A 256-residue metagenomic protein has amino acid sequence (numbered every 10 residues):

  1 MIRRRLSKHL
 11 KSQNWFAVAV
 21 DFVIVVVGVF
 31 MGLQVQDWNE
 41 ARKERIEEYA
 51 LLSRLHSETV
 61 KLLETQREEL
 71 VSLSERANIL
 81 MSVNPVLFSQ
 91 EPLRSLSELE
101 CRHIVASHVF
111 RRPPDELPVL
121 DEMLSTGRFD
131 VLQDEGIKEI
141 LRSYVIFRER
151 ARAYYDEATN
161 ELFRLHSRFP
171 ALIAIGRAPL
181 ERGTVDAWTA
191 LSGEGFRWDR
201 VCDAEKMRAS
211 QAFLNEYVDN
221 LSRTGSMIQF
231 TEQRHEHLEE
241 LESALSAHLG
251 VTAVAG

Functional and structural regions predicted by a protein language model:
M1-F16, F30, D37-G256: Long, hydrophobic alpha-helical segments that serve as membrane-spanning/inserting helices
A19-L33: Hydrophobic membrane-insertion alpha-helices, especially the h-region of bacterial N-terminal signal peptides
